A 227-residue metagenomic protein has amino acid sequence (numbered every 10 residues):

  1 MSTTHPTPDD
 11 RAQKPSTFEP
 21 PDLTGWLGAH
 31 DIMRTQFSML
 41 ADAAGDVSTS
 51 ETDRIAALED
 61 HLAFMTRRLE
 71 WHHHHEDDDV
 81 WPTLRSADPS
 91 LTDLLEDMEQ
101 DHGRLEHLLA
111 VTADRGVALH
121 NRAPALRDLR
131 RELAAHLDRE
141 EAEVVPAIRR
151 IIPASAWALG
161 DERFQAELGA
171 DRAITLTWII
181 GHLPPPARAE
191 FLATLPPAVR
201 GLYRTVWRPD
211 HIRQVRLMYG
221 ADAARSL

Functional and structural regions predicted by a protein language model:
M1-L227: Small-residue-biased structural context
